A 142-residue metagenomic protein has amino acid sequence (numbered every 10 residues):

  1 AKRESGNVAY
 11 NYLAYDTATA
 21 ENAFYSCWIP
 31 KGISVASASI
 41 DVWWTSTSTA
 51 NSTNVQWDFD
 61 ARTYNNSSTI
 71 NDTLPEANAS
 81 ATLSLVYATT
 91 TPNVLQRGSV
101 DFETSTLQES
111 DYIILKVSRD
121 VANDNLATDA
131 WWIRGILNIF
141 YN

Functional and structural regions predicted by a protein language model:
A1-A18: N-terminal leader/pro-regions and domain N-caps
D16-G32: Short beta-strands within extracellular/lumenal beta-sheet-rich domains
C27-K31, W44-S48, A61-S67, R119-V121 (+1 more regions): Beta-strand elements of well-folded, non-transmembrane domains
V35-T47, G135: A short beta-strand element within beta-rich, extracytoplasmic domains of secreted/secretory-pathway proteins
A38-D41, A50-R62, I70: Beta-strand acidic-aromatic groove motif in beta-rich domains, primarily in extracellular
S68-T106: Extracellular carbohydrate recognition and processing domains and analogous Trp-centered ligand-binding platforms
S105-V121: Noncatalytic modules at the cell exterior or secretory-pathway interfaces, chiefly beta-strand-rich lectin/adhesion
S118-N142: Proprotein-processing/basic-patch segments
